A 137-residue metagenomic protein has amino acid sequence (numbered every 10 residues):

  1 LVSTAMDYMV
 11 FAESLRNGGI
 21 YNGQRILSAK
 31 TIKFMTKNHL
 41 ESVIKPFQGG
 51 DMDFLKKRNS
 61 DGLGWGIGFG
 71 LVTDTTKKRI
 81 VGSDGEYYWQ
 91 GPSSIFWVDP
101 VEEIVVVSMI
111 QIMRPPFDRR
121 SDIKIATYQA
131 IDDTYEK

Functional and structural regions predicted by a protein language model:
L1-K137: Catalytic loop of the DD-peptidase/beta-lactamase superfamily, centered on the K-T-G motif and neighboring
